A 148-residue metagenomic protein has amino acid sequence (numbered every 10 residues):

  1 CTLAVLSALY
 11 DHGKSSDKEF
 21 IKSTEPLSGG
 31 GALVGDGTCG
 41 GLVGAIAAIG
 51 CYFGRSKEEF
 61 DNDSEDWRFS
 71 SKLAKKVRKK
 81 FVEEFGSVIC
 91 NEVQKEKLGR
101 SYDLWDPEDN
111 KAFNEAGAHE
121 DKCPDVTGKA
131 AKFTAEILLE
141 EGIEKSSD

Functional and structural regions predicted by a protein language model:
C1-G54: Small-residue-enriched, tightly packed secondary-structure blocks
L3-D11, I46-I49, D61-E141, S146-D148: Amphipathic alpha-helical interface segments
K57-E58: Short, solvent-exposed secondary-structure capping/transition elements
